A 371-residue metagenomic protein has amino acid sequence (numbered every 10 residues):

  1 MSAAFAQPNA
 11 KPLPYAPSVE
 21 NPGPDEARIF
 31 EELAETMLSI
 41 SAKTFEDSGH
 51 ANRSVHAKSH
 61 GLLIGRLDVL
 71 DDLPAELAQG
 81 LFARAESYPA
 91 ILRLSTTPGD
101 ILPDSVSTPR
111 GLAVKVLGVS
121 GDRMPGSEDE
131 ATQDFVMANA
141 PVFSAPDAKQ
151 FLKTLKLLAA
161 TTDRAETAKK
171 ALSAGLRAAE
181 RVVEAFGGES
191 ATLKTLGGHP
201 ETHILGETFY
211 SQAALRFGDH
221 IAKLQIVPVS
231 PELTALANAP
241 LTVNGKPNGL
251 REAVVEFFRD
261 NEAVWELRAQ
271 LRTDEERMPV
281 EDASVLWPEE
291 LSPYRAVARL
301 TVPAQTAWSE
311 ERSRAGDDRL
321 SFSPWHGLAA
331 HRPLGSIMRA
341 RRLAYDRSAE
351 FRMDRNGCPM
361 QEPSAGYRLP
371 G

Functional and structural regions predicted by a protein language model:
S2-G371: Active-site-adjacent core segments of small-molecule enzymes
